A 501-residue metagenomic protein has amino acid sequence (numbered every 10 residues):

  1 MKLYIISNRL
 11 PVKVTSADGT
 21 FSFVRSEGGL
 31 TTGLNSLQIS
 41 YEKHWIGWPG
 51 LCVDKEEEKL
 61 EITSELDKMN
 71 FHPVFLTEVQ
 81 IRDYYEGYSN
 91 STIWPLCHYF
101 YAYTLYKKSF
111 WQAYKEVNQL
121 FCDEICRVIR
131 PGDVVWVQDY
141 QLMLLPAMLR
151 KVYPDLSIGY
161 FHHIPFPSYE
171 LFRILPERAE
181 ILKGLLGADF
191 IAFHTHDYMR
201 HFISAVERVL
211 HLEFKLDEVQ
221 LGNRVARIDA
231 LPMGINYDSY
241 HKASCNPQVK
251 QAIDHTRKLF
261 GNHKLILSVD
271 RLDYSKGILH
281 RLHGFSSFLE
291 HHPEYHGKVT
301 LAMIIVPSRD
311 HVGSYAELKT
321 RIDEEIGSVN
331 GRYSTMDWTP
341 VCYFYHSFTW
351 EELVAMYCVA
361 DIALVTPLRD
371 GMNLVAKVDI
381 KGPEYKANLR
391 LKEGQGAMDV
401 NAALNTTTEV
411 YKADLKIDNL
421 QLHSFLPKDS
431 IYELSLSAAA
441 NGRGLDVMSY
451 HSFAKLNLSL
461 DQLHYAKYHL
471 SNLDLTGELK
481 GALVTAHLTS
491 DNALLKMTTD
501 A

Functional and structural regions predicted by a protein language model:
M1-K377, E384: Catalytic cores of carbohydrate-active enzymes across secretory and cytosolic contexts
A376-A501: Interface amphipathic segments
